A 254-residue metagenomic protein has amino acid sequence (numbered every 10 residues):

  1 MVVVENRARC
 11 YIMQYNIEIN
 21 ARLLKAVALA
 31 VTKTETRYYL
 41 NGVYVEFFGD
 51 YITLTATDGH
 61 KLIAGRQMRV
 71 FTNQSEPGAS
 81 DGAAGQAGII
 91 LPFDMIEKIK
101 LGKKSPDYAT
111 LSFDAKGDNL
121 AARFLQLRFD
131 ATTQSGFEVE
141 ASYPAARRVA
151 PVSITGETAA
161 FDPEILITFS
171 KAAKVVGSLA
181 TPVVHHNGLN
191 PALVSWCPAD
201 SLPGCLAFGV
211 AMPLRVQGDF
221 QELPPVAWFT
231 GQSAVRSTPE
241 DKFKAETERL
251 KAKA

Functional and structural regions predicted by a protein language model:
V2-A254: DNA polymerase processivity clamps
